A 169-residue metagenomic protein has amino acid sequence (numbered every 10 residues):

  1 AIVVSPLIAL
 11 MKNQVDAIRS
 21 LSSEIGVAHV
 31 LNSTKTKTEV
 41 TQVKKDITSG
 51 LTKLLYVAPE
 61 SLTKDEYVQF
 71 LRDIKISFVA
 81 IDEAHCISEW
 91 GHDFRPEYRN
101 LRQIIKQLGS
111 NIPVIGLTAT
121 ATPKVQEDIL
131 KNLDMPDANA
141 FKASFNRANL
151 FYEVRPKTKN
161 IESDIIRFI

Functional and structural regions predicted by a protein language model:
A1-L21, N32-K35, E39, A58-S61 (+1 more regions): Conserved Walker A/P-loop ATP-binding site and its immediately adjacent core in helicase/helicase-like ATPase domains
L10-I18, V43-D46, N100, I104 (+2 more regions): Alpha-helical scaffold elements adjacent to nucleotide-binding pockets in ATP/GTP-utilizing enzyme cores
D16, K35-F78, C86-H92: Conserved helix/coil segment N-terminal to the catalytic DExD/H
S20-E24, K45-G50, Q69-I74, I105-I112 (+3 more regions): Conserved catalytic network of the ASCE P-loop NTPase/AAA+ motor domain
S23-K35, D137-A143: Conserved RecA-like helicase motor-core motifs
L31, L117, F141, E153-R155: Hydrophobic residues at beta-strand termini and immediately following loops that shape nucleotide-binding pockets
R72-K142, N160-E162: Post-DEXD/H (motif II) to motif III coupling segment of the RecA-like Helicase ATP-binding lobe
E153-I169: Conserved interdomain hinge at the start of the Helicase C-terminal
